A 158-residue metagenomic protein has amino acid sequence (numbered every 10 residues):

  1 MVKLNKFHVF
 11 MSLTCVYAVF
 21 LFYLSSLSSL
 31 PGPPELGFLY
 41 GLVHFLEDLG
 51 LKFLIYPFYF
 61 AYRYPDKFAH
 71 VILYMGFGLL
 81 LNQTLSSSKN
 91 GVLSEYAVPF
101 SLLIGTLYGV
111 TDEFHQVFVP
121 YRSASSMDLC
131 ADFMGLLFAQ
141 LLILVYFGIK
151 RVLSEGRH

Functional and structural regions predicted by a protein language model:
M1-P120, S126-M127, F133-H158: Bulky hydrophobic segments
